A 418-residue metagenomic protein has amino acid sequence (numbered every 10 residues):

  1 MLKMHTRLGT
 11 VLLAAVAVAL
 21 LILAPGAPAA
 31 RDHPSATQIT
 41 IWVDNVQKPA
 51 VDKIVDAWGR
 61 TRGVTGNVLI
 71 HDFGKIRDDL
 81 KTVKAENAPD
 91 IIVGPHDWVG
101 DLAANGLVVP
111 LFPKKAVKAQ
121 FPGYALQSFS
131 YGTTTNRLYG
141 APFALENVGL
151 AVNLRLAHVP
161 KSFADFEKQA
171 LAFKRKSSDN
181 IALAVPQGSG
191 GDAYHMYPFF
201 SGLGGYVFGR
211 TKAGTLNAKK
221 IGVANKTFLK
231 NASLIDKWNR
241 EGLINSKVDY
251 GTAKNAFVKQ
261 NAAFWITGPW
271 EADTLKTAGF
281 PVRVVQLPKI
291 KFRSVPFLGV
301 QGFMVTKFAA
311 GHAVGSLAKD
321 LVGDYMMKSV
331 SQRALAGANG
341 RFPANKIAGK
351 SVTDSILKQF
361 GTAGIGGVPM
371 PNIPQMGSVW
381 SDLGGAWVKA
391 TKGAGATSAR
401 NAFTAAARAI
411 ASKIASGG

Functional and structural regions predicted by a protein language model:
L2-A15, L21, P25-G100, P269 (+1 more regions): Conserved N-terminal structural module of periplasmic/extracytoplasmic solute-binding proteins
R77-A88, A104-N105, L171-R175, D236-W238 (+2 more regions): Short helices/loops that flank or line small-molecule/ion binding pockets
T82-V83, N87-D90, K118-L154, P288 (+2 more regions): A structural signal for short loop-to-beta-strand junctions that line the ligand-binding cleft of periplasmic/secreted
H96-N147, K161, D165-E167, V284: Hinge/lid segment of periplasmic solute-binding proteins
R137-A144, V148, E167-K219, A262: Extracytoplasmic/periplasmic solute-binding protein
A170, A213-K247: Glycine-centered hinge/linker elements that transmit conformational signals in sensory and ligand-binding systems
P269-P281, I290-G385: C-terminal lobe and pocket-closing loops of periplasmic/extracytoplasmic Venus-flytrap solute-binding proteins
A363-G418: Conserved C-terminal helix/tail region of periplasmic/extracytoplasmic solute-binding proteins
